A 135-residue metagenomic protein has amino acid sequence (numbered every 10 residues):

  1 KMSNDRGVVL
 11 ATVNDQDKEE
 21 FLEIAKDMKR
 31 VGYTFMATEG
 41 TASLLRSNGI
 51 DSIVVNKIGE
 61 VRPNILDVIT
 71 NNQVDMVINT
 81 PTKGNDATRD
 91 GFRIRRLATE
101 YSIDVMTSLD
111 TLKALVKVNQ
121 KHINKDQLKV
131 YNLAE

Functional and structural regions predicted by a protein language model:
K1-M106, L112-L115, K121, Y131-E135: ATP-dependent carboxylate/acyl-activation modules
N124: Conserved phosphate-handling catalytic cores of large alpha/beta enzymes
